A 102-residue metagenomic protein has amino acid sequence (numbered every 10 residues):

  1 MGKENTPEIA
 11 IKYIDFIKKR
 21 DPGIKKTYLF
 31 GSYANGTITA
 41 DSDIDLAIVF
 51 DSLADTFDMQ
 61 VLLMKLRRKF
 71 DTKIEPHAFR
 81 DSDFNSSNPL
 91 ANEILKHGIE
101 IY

Functional and structural regions predicted by a protein language model:
M1-K26, N35-A40, D51-Y102: Catalytic core of pol beta-like nucleotidyltransferases
S32: Conserved H-loop
S42-I44: Short, conserved active-site loops that position catalytic residues or coordinate cofactors/metal ions across diverse
A47-V49: Short hydrophobic/aromatic beta-strand micro-patches that form the beta-sheet surface supporting nucleotide- or nucleic
